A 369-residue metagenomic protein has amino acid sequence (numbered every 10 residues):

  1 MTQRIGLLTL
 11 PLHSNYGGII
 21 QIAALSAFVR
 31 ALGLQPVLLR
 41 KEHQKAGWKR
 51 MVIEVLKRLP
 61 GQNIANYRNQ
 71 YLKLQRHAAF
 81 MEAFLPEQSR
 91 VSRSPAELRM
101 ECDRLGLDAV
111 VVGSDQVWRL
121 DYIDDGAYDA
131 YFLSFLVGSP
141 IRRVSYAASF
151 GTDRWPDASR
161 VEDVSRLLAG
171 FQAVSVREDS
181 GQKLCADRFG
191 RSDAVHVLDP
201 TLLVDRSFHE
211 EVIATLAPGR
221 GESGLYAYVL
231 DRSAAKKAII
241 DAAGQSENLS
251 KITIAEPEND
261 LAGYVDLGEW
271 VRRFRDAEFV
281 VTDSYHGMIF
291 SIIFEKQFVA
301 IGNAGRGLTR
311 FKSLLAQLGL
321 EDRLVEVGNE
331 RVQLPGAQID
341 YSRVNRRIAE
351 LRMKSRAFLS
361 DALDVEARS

Functional and structural regions predicted by a protein language model:
M1-S369: Active-site anion-handling motifs in enzyme catalytic cores
